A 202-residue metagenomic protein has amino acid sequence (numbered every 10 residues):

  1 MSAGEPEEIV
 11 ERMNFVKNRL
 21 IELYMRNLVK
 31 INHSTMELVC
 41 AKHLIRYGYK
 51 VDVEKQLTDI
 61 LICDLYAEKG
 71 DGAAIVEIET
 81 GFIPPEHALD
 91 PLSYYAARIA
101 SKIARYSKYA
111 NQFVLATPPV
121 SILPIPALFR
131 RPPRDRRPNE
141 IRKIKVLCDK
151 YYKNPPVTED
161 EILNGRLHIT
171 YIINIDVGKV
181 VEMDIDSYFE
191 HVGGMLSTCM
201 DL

Functional and structural regions predicted by a protein language model:
M1-F15, L23-Y24, V120-L202: Non-catalytic C-terminal interaction segments of nucleic acid-processing enzymes
M1-Y47: Interdomain/boundary linker segments immediately adjacent to catalytic/signaling cores
H33, Q56, Y95-I99: A conditional alpha-helix N-cap/helix-loop micro-motif detector
G48-K50, N111: Short phosphate-binding/catalytic loops that engage adenosine nucleotides
D52-Q56, I62-D64, K102-I103, T158-E159: Catalytic micro-motifs at enzyme active sites that drive phosphoryl/nucleotidyl and oxygen chemistry
D52-V53, I75-E77, V114-T117: A structural signal for short, well-ordered beta-strand segments and their strand-loop junctions that often border
D59, C63-P84: Active-site beta-strand-loop-beta-strand hairpin of nuclease catalytic cores that positions key catalytic residues
T80-R137, K143: Catalytic cores of nucleic-acid endonucleases
